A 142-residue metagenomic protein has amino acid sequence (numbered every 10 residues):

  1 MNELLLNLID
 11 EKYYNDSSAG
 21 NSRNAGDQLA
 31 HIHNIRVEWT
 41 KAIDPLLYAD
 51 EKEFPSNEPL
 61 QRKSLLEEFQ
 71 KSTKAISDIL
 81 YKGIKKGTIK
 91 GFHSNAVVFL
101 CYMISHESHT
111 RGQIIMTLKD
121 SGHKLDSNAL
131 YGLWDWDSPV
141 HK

Functional and structural regions predicted by a protein language model:
N2-L5, N57-T117: Acidic/histidine-rich alpha-helical segments that form the ligand environment of transition-metal centers
E3, Y14-E53, F92-K142: Short, contiguous alpha-helical
I9-D10: Membrane-proximal, proline-rich intrinsically disordered regions
